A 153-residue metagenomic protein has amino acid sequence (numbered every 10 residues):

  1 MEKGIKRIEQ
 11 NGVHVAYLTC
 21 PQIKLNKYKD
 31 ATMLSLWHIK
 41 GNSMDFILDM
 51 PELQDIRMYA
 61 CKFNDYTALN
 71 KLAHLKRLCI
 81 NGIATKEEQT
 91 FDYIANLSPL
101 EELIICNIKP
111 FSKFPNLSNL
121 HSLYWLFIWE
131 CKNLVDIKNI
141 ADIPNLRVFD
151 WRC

Functional and structural regions predicted by a protein language model:
M1-L48, E52-N70, H74-C153: Concave beta-strand-loop units of leucine-rich repeat
